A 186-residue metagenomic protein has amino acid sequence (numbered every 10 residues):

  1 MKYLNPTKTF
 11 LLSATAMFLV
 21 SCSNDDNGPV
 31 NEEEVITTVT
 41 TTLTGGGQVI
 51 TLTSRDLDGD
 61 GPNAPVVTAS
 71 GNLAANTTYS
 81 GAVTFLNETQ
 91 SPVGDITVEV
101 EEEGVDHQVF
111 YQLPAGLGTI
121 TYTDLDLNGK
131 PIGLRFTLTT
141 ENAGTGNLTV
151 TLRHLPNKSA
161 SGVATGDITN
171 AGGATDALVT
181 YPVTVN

Functional and structural regions predicted by a protein language model:
K2-L11: Bacterial N-terminal signal peptides that target proteins for export
F18-S21: C-terminal motif of bacterial Sec signal peptides marking the signal peptidase cleavage site
S23-D26: Bacterial signal peptide processing site
V30-N186: First exposed extracellular module after export/assembly in secreted or surface-exposed proteins
